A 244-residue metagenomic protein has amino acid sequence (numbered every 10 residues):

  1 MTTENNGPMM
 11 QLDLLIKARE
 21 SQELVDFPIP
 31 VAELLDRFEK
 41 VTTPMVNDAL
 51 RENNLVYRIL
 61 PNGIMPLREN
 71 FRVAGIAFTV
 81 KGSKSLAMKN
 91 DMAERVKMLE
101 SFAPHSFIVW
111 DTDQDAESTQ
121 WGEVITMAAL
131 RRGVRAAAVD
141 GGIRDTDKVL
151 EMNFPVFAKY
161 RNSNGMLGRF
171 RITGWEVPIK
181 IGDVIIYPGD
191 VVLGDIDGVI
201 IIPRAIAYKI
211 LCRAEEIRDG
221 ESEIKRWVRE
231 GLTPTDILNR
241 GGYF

Functional and structural regions predicted by a protein language model:
T2-R95, F107, G220-S222, R226-L232 (+1 more regions): Intrinsically disordered, low-complexity regions enriched in acidic/Ser/Thr/Pro/Gln residues
F38, L60, E117-Q120, M166: Cofactor-binding active-site loop characterized by glycine-rich and histidine/acidic residues
I59-N62, K81-G82, V109-D111, T119 (+3 more regions): General beta-strand structural signal in soluble alpha/beta enzymes
A74-I76, A103-S106, R132-R135, E151-F154 (+3 more regions): Short coil/turn connectors at secondary-structure junctions
M98-G141: Extracellular/luminal Protease-associated
L130-R131, R135-S163: Ligand/cofactor pocket segment of small-molecule handling proteins
R161-I237: Acidic, glycine-rich flexible loop/linker segments
